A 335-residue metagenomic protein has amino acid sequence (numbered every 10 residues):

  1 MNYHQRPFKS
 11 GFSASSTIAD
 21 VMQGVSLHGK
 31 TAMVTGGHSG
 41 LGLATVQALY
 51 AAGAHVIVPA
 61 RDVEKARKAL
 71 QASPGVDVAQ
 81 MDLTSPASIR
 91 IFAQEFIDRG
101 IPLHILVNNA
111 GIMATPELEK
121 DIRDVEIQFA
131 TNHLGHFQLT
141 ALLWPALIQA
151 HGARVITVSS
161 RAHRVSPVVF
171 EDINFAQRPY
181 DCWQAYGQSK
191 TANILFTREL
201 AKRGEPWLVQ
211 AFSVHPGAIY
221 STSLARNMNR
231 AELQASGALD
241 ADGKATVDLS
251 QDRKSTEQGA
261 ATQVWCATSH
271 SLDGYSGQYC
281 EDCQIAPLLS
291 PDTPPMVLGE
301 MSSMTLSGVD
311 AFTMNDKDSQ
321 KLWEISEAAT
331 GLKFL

Functional and structural regions predicted by a protein language model:
N2-L239, G331-L335: Rossmann-fold NAD(P)H-dependent dehydrogenase/reductase core
R6-S10, S189, G237-G308, M314-Q320 (+1 more regions): C-terminal helical subdomain
S319-L335: Extended amphipathic secondary-structure runs
